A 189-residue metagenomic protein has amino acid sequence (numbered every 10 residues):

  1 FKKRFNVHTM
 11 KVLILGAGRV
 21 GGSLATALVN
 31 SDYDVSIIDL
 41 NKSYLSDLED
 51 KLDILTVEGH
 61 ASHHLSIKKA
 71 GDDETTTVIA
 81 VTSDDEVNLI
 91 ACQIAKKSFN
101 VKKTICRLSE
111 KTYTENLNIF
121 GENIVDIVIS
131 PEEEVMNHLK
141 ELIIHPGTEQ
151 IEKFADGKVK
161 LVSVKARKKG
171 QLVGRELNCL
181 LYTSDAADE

Functional and structural regions predicted by a protein language model:
R4-S184: Cytosolic regulatory regions of ion transport systems
D185-E189: A short, hydrophobic C-terminal helix/tail in secreted or cell-surface proteins
